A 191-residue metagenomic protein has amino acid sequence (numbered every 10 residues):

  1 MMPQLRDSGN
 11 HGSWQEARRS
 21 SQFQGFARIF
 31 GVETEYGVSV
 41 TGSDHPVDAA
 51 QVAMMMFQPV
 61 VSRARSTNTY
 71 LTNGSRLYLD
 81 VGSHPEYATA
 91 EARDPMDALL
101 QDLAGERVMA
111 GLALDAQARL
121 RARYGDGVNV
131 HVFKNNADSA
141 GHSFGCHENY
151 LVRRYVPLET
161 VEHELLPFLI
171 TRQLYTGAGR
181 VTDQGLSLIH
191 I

Functional and structural regions predicted by a protein language model:
M1-F133, H142, H163-T182: Terminal catalytic/cofactor-binding subdomain
N135-R153: Histidine-centered divalent-metal-coordination microenvironment in nucleic-acid enzymes
P157-E159: A short alpha->loop->secondary-structure connector
I189-I191: Conserved small/polar residues in nucleotide/adenosyl-binding loops
